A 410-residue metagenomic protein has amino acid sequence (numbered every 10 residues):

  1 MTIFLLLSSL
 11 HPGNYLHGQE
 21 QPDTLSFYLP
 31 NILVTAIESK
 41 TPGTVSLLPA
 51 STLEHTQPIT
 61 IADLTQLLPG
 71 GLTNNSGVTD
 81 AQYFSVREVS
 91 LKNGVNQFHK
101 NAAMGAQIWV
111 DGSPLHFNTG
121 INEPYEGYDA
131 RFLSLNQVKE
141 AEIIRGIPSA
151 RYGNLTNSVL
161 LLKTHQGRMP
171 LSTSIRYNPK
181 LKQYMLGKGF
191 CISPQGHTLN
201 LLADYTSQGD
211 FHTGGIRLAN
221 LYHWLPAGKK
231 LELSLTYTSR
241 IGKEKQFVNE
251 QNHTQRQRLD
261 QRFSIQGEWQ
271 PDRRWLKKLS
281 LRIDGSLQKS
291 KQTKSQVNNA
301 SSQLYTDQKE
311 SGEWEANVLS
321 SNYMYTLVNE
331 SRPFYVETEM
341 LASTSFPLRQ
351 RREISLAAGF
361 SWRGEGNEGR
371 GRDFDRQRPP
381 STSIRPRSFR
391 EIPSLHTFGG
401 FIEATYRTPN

Functional and structural regions predicted by a protein language model:
Q19-E54: Short, acidic, small-residue-rich periplasmic hinge/interaction motif at the N-terminus of Gram-negative outer-membrane
N31, T35, I61-L64, Q82-S85 (+5 more regions): N-terminal periplasmic accessory domains that precede and gate Gram-negative outer-membrane beta-barrel machines
N31, Y83-S85, G127, E140 (+8 more regions): Membrane-embedded beta-strand positions in outer-membrane beta-barrel channels/transporters
Q66-L115: Extracytoplasmic beta-strand/coil segments of soluble accessory domains associated with Gram-negative outer-membrane
S113-I144: Short acidic/polar hinge/loop motifs at secondary-structure boundaries that mediate gating or recognition
N122-Y125, I143-I144, R168-L171, L202-Y205 (+4 more regions): Extracytoplasmic loops and strand-loop junctions of Gram-negative outer membrane beta-barrel proteins
M169-P170, Y184-L259: Periplasmic-side early beta-strands and strand-to-turn transitions of outer-membrane beta-barrels
H223-I241, T254-N410: Face-selective signature of the C-terminal outer-membrane beta-barrel domain
